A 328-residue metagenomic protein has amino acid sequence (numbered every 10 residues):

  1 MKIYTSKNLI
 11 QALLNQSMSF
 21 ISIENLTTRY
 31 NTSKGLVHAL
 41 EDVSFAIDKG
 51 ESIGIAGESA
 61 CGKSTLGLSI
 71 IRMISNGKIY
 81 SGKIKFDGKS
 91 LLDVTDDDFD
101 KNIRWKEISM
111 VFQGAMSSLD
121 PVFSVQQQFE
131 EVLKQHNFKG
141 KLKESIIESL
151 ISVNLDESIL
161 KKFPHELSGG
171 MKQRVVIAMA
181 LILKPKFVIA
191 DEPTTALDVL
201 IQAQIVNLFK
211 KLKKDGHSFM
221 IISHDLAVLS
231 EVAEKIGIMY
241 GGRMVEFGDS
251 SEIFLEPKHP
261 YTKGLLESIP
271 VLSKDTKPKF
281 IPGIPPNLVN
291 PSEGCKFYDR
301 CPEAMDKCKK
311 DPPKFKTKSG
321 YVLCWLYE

Functional and structural regions predicted by a protein language model:
I79-L91: Conserved ABC transporter NBD signature motif
L91-S109, Q135, E252-P257, L288-S292: ABC ATPase NBD coupling module
K141-S158, L266: Conserved ABC ATPase "signature" region
L160, D249-E328: Short catalytic/signature loops enriched in Gly
F163-L167, M171: Conserved ABC ATPase signature
I182-K186: A short, proline-enriched helix->beta-strand linker immediately N-terminal to the Walker B motif in ABC-type P-loop
I189, P193-T276: P-loop NTP-binding/switch modules centered on Walker-like glycine-rich loops
